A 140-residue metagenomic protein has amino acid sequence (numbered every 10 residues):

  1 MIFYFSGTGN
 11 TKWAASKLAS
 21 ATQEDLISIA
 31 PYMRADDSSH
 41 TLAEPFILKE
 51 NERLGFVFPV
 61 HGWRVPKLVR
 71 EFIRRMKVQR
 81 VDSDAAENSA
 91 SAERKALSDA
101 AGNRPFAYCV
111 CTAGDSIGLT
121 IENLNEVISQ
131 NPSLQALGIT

Functional and structural regions predicted by a protein language model:
M1-I2, S6-W13, S20-D25, A30-M33 (+2 more regions): FMN-binding flavodoxin-like domain, especially the glycine-rich phosphate-binding loop
S39: PRPP-associated nucleotide enzymes
